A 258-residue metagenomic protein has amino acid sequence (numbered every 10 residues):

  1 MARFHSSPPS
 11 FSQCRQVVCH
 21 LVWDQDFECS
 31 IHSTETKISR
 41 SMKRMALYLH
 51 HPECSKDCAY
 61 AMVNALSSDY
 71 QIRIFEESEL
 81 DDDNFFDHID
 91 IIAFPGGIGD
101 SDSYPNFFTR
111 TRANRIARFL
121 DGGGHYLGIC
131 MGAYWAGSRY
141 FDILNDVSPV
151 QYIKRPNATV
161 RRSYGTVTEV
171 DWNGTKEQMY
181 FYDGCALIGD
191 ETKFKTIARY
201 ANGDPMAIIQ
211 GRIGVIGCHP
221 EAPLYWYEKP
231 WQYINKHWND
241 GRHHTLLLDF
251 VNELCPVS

Functional and structural regions predicted by a protein language model:
A2-V18, D24-C29: Short, positively charged low-complexity motifs
S39-H88: N-terminal beta1-alpha1 cap of cysteine-dependent amidohydrolase-like domains
Y48, Q71-F75, L127-I129, G214-G217: A structural signal for short, well-ordered beta-strand segments and their strand-loop junctions that often border
I91-G97, I213-G217: Structural motif
D100-D102: Short glycine-rich, flexible loops that bind phosphorylated cofactors or substrates
Y104-W172: A glycine-rich, often tryptophan-bearing local segment used as a flexible ligand/cofactor-contacting loop or short
R161-W226: Catalytic beta-strand/loop cores that center a nucleophilic Ser/Cys/Thr and support acyl-enzyme chemistry
P220-S258: Extracellular ligand-binding/catalytic regions of CAZymes and related secreted enzymes and adhesion modules
